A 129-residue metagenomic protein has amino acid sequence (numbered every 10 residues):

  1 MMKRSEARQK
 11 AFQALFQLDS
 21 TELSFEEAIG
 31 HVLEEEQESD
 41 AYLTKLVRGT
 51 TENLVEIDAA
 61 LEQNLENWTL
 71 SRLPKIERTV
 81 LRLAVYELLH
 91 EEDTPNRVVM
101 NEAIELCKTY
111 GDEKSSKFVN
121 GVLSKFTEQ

Functional and structural regions predicted by a protein language model:
M1-Q129: N-terminal interaction/assembly modules
